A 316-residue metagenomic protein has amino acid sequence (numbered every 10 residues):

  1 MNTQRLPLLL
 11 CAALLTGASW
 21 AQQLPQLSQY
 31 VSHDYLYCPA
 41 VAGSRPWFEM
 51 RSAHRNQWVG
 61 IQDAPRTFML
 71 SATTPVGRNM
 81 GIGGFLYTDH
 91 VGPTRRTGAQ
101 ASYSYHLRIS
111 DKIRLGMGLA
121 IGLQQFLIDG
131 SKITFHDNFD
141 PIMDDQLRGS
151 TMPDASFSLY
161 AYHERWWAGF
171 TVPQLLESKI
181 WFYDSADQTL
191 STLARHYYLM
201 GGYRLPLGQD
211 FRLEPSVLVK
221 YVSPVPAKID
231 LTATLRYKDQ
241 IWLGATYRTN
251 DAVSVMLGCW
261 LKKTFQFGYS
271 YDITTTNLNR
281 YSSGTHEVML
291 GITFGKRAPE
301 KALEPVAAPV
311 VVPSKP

Functional and structural regions predicted by a protein language model:
M1-L24, A233, K315-P316: Bacterial Sec-dependent N-terminal signal peptides
Q22-P316: Subset of outer-membrane beta-barrel
